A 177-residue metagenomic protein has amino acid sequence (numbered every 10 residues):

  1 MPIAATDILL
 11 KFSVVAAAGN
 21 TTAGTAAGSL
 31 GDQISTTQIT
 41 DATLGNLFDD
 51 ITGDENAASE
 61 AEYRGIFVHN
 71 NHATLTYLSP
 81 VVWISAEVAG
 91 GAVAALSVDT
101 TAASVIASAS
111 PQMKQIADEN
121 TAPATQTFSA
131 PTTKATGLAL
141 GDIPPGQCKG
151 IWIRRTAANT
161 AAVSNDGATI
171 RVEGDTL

Functional and structural regions predicted by a protein language model:
M1-L177: Long, small/polar-residue-biased beta-strand-and-loop interaction regions
